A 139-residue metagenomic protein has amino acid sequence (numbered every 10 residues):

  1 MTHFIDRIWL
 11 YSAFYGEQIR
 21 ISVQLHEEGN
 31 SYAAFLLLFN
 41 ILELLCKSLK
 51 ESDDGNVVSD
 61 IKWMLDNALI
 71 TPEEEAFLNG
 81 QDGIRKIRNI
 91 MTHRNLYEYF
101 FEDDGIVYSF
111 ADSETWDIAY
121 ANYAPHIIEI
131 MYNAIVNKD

Functional and structural regions predicted by a protein language model:
M1-N30: Charged alpha-helical initiation segments
I8, D54, D117: Flexible, glycine- and charge-enriched loops at secondary-structure boundaries
Q18-I21, L37, I87: Short, hydrophobic/aromatic alpha-helical segments in well-folded domains
S22-V23, L42, N89: Structural signal for well-ordered, non-membrane alpha-helices
L25, S52, N67, A134-K138: Surface-exposed polar/charged interaction patches
S31-L38, L42, I84, Y120 (+1 more regions): Short runs of predominantly hydrophobic/aromatic residues within well-ordered alpha helices that form helix-helix
F35-N79, E98: Flexible secondary-structure boundary motifs
P72-D139: Charge-enriched, short contiguous segments at helix-coil
